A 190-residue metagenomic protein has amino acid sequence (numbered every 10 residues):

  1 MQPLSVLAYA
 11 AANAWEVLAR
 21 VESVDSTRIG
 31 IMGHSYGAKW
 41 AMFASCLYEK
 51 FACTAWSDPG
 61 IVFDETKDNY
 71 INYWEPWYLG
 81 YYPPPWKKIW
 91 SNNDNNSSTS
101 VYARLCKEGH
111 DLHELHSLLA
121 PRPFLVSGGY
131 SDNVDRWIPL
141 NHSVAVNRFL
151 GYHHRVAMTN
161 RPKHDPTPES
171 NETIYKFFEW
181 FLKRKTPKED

Functional and structural regions predicted by a protein language model:
M1-D190: Ligand-binding pocket scaffold of soluble enzyme catalytic domains
